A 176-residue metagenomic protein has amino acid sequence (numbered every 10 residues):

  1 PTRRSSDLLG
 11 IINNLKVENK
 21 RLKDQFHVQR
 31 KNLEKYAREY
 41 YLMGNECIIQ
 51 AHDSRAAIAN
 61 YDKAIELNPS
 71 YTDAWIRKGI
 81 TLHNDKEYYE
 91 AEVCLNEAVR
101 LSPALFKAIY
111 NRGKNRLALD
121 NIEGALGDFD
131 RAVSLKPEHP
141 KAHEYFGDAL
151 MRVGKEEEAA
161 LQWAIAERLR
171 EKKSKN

Functional and structural regions predicted by a protein language model:
P1-S5: Short, small-residue-biased leader/transition segments that mark boundaries at the very start of proteins
G10-V17, E34-L67, N84: Alpha-helical segment of the N-proximal tetratricopeptide repeat
A37-R38, T72-D73, F106-K107, P140-K141 (+1 more regions): Helix-start (N-cap) detector for alpha-helical repeat units in TPR-like alpha-solenoids, especially tetratricopeptide
N45-E46, I80, K114, D148: Residue-level recognition of tetratricopeptide repeat
I49-K63, N84-E97, L119-R131, V153-I165: Structural signature of tandem alpha-helical TPR/SEL1-like repeats, specifically the intra-repeat loop/turn
L67, L101, L135, R168-L169: Structural marker of alpha-solenoid helical repeat scaffolds
A132, P140, E144-K173: TPR/TPR-like (Sel1-like) alpha-helical repeat modules
